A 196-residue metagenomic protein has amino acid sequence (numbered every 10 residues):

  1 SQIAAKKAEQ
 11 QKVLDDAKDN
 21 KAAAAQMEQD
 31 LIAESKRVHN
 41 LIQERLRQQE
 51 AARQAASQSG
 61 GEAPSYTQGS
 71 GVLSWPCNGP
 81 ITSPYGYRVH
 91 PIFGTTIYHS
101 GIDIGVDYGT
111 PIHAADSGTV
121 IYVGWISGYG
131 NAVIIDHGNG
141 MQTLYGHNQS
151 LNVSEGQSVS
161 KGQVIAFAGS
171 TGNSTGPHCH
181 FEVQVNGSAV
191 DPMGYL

Functional and structural regions predicted by a protein language model:
S1-Q68: Alpha-helical oligomerization segments with coiled-coil/rod-like character
Q68-L196: Catalytic cores of peptidoglycan-degrading enzymes
